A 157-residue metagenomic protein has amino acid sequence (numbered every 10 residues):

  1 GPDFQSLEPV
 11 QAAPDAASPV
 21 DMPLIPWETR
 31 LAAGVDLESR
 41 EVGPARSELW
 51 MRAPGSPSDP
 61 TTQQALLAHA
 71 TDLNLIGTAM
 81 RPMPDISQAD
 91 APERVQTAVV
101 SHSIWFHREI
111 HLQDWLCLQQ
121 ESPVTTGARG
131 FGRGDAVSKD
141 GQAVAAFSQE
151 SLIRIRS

Functional and structural regions predicted by a protein language model:
G1-S157: Terminal targeting signals and extreme-terminal segments of soluble enzymes
